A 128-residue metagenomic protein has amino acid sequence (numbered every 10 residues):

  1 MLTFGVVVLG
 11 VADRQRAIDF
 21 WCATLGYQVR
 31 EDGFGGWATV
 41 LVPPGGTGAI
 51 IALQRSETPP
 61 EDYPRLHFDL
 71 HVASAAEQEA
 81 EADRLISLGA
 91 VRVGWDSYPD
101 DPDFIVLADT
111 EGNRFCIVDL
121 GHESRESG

Functional and structural regions predicted by a protein language model:
M1-I18, L66, L70, G121-G128: N-terminal beta-strand motif that seeds the catalytic metal site of vicinal oxygen chelate
L2, V8-I50: Core segments of cupin and vicinal oxygen chelate
D13-Q15, F68-E111: Vicinal oxygen chelate
W21, E111-F115: Short, glycine-anchored, charge-dense loop/turn motifs used at functional sites
D32, D100, G121-S124: A short acidic/small-residue loop/turn micro-motif
F34-W37, D62, P99-D103: Short acidic/glycine-enriched loop/turn segments that link adjacent beta-strands
V40-G46, L107-T110, L120: Active-site beta-strand termini and strand-to-loop segments that position acidic
A49-Q54, V106, F115-V118: Conserved beta-strand in the GNAT
